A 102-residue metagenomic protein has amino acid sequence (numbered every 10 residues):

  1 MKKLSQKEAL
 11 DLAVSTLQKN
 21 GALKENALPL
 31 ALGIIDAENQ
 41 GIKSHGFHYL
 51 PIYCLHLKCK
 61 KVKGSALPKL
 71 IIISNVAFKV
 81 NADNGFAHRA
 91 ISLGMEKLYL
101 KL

Functional and structural regions predicted by a protein language model:
M1-N20: Generic N-terminal amphipathic, Lys/Arg-enriched alpha-helix
S5, A22, N26, F86 (+2 more regions): Short, contiguous, pocket-lining structural segments that sit at or immediately flank catalytic/ligand-binding sites
Q18-G21, D36-K43: N-terminal and secondary-structure boundary signal
A22-P29, S44-G46: Flexible, glycine/charged-enriched surface loops at secondary-structure junctions
A27, Y99-L102: Glycine-rich phosphate/diphosphate-binding loops that line cofactor/substrate pockets in enzymes
G46-Y99: Active-site cofactor/substrate anionic-group-binding motifs, chiefly glycine- and Lys/Arg-rich phosphate-binding loops
